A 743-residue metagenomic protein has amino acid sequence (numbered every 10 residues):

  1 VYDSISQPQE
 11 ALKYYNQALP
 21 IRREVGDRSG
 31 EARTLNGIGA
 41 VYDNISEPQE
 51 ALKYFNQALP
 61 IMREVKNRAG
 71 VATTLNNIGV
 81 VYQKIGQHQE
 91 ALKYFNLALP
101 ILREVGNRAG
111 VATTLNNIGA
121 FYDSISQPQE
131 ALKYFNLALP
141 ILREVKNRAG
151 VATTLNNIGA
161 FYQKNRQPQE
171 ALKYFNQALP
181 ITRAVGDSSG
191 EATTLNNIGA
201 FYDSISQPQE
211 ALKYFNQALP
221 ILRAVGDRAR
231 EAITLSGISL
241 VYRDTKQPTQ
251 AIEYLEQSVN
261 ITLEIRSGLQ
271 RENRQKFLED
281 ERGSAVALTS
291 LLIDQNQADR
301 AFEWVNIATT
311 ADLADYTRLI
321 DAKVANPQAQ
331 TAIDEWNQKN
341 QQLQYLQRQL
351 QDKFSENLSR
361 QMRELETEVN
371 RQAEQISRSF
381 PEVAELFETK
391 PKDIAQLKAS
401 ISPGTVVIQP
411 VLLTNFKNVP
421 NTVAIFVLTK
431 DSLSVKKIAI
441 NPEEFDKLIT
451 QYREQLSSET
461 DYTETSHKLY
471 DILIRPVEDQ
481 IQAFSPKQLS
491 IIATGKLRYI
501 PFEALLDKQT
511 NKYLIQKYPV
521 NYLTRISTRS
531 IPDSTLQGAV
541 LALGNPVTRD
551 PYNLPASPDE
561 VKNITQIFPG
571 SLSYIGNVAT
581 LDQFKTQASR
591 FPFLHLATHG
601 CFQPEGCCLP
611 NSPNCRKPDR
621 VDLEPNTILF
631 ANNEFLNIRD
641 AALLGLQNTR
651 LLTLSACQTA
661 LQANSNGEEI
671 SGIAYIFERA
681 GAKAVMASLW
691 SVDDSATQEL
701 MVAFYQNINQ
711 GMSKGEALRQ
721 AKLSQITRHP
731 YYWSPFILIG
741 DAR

Functional and structural regions predicted by a protein language model:
V1-L12, N16-I21: Low-complexity/repetitive intrinsically disordered segments
S4-Q9, N44-S46, K84-G86, S124-S126 (+2 more regions): Inter-helical turn/loop elements of alpha-helical hairpins
N16, N56, E64, G70 (+14 more regions): Alpha-helical solenoid repeat scaffolds used for protein-protein interaction
G37, G237, K323, L661 (+1 more regions): Positions that flank functional sites
Q297, I376, F380-R743: Catalytic cores of enzymes
